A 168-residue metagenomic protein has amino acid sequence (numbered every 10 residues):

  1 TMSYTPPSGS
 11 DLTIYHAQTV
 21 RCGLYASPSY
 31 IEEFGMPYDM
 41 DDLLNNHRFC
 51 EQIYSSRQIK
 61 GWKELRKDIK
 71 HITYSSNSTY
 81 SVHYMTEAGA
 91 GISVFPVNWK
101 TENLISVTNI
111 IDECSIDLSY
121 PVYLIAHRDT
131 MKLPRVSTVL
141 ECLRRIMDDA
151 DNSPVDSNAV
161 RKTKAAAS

Functional and structural regions predicted by a protein language model:
T1-T5: Pocket-flanking alpha-helical
P7-V122, D149-S168: C-terminal regulatory
P121-P134: A bilobed periplasmic-binding-protein/Venus flytrap-type ligand-binding module shared by bacterial periplasmic
M131-R145: Short amphipathic alpha-helical coupling segments at ligand-binding clamshell hinges and other catalytic/signaling
